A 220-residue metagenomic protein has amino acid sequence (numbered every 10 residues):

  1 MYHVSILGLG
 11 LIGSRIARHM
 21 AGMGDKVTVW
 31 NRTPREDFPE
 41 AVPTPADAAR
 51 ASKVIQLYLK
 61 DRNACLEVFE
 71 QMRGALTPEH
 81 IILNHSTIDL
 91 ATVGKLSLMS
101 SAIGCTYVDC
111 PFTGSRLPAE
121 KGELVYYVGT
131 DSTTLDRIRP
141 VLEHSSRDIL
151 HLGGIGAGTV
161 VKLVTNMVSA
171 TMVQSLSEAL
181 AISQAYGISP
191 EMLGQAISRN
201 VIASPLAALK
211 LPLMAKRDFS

Functional and structural regions predicted by a protein language model:
M1-R50, V54-Y58, R116: NAD(P)+-binding Rossmann beta1-loop-alpha1 motif at the extreme N-terminus of oxidoreductases
I16-M20, L96, V141, I182: Hydrophobic residues within alpha-helices that form the first helical element adjacent to the glycine-rich loop
V27, A41, T106-V108, I149 (+1 more regions): Hydrophobic beta-strand scaffold residues
P45-T106: Rossmann-fold NAD(P) dinucleotide-binding segment
I88-M167: Rossmann-fold dinucleotide-binding core
A157-S220: Helical "substrate-binding/catalytic lid" subdomain of Rossmann-like NAD(P)-dependent dehydrogenases/reductases
